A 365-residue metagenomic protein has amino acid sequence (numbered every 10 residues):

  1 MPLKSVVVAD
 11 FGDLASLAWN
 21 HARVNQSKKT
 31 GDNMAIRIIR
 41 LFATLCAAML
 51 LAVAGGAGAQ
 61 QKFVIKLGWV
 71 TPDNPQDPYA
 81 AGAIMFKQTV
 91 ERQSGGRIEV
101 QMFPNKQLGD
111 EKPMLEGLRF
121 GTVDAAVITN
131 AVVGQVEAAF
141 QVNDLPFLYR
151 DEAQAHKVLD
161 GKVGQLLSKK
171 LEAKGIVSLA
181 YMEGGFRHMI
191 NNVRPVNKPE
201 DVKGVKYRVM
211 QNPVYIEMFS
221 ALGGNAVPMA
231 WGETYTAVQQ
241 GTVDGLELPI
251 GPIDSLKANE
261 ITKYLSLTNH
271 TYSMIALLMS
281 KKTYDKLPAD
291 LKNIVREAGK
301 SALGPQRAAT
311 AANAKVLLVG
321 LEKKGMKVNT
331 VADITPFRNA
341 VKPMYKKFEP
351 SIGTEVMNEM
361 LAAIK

Functional and structural regions predicted by a protein language model:
S5-V8: Cationic, amphipathic, low-complexity segments that mediate targeting or membrane/lipid association
D13-N33: Short, Lys/Arg-enriched N-terminal segments with co-localized hydrophobic residues within the first ~10-30 amino acids
A35-A43: Twin-arginine (Tat) signal peptide motif
A43-V53: Bacterial N-terminal signal peptides
T44, Q60-Q154, V163, K169-K365: N-terminal secretory/targeting leader peptides
V53-A59: Sec/Tat signal peptide C-region and signal peptidase I cleavage site
